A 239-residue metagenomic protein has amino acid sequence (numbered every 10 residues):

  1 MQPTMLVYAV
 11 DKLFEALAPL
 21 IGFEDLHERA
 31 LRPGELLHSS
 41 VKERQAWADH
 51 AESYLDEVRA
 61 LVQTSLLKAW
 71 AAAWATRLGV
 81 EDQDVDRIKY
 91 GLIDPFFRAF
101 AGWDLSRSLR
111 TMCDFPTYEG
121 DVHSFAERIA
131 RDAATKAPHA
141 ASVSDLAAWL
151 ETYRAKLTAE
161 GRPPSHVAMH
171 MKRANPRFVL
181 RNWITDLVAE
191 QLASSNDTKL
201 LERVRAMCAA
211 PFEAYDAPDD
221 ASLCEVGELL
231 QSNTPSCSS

Functional and structural regions predicted by a protein language model:
Q2-S239: Regulatory N- and C-terminal appendages and interdomain linkers associated with kinase/kinase-like NTP transferase
